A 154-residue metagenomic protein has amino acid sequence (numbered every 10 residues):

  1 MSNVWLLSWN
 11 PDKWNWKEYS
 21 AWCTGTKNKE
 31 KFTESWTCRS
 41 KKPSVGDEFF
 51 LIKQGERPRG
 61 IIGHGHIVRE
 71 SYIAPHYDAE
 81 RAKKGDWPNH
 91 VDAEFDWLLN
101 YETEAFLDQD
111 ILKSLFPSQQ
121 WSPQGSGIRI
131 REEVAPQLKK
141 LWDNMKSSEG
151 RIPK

Functional and structural regions predicted by a protein language model:
M1-V45, K113-S114, I130-E132, P136-K154: Compositionally biased, charged N-terminal/linker segments
K53-P58: Short, charged beta-turn/beta-strand-edge "cap" motif at the junction between a beta-strand and an adjacent loop
G60, H66-R129: Aromatic- and Lys/Arg-enriched surface recognition patch
